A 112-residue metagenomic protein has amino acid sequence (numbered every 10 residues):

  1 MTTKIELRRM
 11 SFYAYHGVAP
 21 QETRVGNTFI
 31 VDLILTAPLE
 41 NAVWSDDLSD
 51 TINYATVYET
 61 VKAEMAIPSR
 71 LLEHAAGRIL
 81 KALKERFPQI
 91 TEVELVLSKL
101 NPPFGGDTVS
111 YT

Functional and structural regions predicted by a protein language model:
M1-Y111: N-terminal, polar/charged subdomain of small-to-medium soluble alpha/beta proteins
